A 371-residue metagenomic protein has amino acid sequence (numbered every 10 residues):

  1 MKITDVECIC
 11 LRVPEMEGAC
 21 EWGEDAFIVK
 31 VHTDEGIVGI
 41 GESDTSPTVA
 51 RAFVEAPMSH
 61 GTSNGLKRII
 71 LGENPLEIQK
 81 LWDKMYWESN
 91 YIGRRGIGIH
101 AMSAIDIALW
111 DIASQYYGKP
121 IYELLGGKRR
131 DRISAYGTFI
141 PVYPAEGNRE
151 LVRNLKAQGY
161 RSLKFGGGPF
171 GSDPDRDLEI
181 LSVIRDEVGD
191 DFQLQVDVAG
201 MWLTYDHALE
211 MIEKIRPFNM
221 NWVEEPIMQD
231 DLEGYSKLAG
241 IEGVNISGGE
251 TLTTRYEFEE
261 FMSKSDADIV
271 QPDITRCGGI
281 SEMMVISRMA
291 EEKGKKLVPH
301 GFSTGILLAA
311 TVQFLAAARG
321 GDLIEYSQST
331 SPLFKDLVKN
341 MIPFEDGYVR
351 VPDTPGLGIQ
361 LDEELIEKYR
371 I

Functional and structural regions predicted by a protein language model:
M1-I40, D44-R51, T330-K335: Structured beta-strand/loop patches that form or line metal/cofactor-binding pockets in enzymes
I3, G36, I105, G118 (+7 more regions): Conserved, mostly hydrophobic/aromatic
H32-Y116: Metal- or metallocofactor-binding catalytic centers and their adjacent structured scaffolds across diverse enzyme
S43, G137-F139, F165-G167, V196-G200 (+5 more regions): A cross-domain feature marking catalytic cores of carbohydrate-active enzymes and several ubiquitous metabolic/repair
I97, D106-V142: Glycine-rich, aromatic-flanked loop segments that form ligand/cofactor-binding clefts across common enzyme folds
G126, D131-E242: Metal-dependent enolase-superfamily TIM-barrel catalytic cores that perform enediolate-based chemistry
E213, N219, D230-Y348: Shared catalytic-loop signature of beta/alpha-barrel
K335-I371: C-terminal extensions of enzymes
